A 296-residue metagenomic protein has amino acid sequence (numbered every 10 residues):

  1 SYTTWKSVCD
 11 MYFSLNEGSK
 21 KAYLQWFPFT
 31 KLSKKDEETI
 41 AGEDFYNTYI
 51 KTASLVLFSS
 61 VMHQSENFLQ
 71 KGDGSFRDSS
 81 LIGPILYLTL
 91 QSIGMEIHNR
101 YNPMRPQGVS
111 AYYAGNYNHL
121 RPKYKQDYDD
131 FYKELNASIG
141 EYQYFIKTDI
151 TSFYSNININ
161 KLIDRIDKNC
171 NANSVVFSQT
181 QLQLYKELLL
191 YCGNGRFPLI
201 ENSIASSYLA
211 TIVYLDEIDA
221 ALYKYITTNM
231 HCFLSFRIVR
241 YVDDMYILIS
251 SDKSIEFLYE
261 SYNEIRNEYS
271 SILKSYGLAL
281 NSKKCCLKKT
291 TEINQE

Functional and structural regions predicted by a protein language model:
S1-F177, L189-N194, L199-N202: Conserved two-metal-ion catalytic palm core of "right-hand" nucleic acid polymerases, unifying RNA-dependent RNA
L69-Q70, P84, I150-F153, Y241-D252 (+3 more regions): An acidic- and aromatic-residue-enriched active-site/binding cleft used to recognize and process polar
S92, E96, V213-A221, E264-I272: Long, highly charged amphipathic alpha-helices
M104-P122, Q179-Y185, T227-V239, A279-T291: Short, glycine/acidic-rich hinge or "gate" loops at secondary-structure transitions that mediate conformational
D127-S138, K147-T148, V242, R266-L278 (+1 more regions): Internal, hydrophobic cores of structured domains that mediate oligomerization or house catalytic pockets within large
N136-V242, L248-N263: Conserved polymerase palm-domain catalytic core
K253-E296: Polymerase palm active-site segment centered on the conserved acidic dipeptide of motif C
